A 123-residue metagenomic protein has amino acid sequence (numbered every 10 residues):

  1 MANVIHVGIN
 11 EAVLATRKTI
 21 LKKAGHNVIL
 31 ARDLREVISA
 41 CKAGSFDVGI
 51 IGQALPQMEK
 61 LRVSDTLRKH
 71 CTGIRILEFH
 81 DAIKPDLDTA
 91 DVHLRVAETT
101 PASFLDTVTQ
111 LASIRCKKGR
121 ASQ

Functional and structural regions predicted by a protein language model:
N10-I29: Two-component/phosphorelay signaling modules centered on CheY-like receiver
L30-V48: Acidic, metal-coordinating helix/loop segments flanking the phosphotransfer/catalytic sites of two-component signaling
D33-V37, E59, T100: Short acidic active-site motifs
L34-R35, F46, A54, P85-R95: Conserved N-terminal glycine/acidic-rich loop preference
I50-G73, H80-D81: Conserved phosphotransfer microenvironments
L77-Q123: Output/docking surface of receiver
